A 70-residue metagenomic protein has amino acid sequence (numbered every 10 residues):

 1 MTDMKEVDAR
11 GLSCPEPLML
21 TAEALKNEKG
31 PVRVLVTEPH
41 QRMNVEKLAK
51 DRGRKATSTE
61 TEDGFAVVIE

Functional and structural regions predicted by a protein language model:
M1-E28: An N-terminal amphipathic alpha-helical segment
M1-T2, V36, Q41: Short, structured interface segments that constitute the first stable element of a domain
M4-E6, P31-R33, G64: Intrinsic-disorder/low-complexity, polar/charged segments enriched in Ser/Thr/Lys/Arg/Asp/Glu/Gln
E16-E23, P39-R52: Amphipathic alpha-helical interaction surfaces in cytosolic regulatory modules
L25-T37: Short glycine-rich, basic-tinged beta-strand/loop micro-motifs
A56-E70: C-terminal edge-of-domain segments
